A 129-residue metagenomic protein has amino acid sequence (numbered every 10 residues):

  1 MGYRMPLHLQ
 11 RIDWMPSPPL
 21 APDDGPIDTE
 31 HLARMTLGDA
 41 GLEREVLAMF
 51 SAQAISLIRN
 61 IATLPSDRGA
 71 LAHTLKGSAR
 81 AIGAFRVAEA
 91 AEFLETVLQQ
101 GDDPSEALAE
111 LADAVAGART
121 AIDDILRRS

Functional and structural regions predicted by a protein language model:
G2-D24, S129: Intrinsically disordered or compositionally simple regulatory linkers and C-terminal tails in signal-transduction
W14-M15, A40, G77: Short alpha-helical transmembrane interface motifs in multi-pass membrane proteins
P26-T74, P104-L126: Long, amphipathic alpha-helical coiled-coil segments characteristic of histidine-phosphotransfer scaffolds
R68-A72, S78-Q99, E110: Short, well-ordered alpha-helical segments that carry or flank key catalytic/ligand-binding motifs at enzyme/regulatory
T96-Q99, D123, R127: Two-component transmitter module helix at the DHp-CA junction of histidine kinases
